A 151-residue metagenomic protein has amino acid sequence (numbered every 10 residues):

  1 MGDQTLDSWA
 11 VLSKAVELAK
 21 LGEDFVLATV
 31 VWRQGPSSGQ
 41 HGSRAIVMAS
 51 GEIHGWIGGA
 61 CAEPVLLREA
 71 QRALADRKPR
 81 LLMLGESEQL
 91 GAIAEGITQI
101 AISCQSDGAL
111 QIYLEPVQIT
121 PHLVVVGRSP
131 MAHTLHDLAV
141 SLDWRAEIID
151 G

Functional and structural regions predicted by a protein language model:
M1-G151: Segments forming oxygen-rich coordination pockets for charged ligands
